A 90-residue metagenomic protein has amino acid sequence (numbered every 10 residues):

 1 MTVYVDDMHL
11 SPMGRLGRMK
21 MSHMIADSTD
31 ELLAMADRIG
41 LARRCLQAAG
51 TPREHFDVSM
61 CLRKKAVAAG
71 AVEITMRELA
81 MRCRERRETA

Functional and structural regions predicted by a protein language model:
M1-M35: The feature represents the first ordered module of a protein
T2-V3, M19-M21, R38-R44, R63 (+1 more regions): Terminal leader/tail segments of proteins
M8-P12, A42, R86: Alpha-helical context
G14-R15, R44-L46, T89: Generic signal for short, ordered secondary-structure residues within or immediately flanking folded domains
A26-T51, A68: A short, structured beta-strand/loop element
A48-A90: Short, compact, well-ordered microdomains
